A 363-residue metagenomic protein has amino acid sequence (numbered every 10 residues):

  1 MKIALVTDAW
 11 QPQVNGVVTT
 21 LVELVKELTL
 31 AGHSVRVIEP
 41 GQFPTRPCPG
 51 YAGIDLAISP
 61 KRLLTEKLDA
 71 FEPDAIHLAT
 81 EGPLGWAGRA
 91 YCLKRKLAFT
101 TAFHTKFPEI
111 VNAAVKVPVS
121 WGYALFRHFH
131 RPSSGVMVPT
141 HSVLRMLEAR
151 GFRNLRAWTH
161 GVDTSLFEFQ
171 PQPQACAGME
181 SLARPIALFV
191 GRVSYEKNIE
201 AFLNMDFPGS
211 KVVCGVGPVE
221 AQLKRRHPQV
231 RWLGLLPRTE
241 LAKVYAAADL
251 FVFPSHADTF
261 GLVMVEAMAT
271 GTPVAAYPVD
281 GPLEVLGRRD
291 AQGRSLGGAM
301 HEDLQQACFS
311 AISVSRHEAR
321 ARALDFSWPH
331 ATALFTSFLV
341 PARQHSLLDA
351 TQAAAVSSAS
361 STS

Functional and structural regions predicted by a protein language model:
L68, H130, K243-A248, F335: Short alpha-helical donor nucleotide-sugar binding micro-motif in glycosyltransferases
A124-Q172, G178: Donor nucleotide-sugar binding/catalytic pocket of nucleotide-sugar-dependent glycosyltransferases
G178-V212: Conserved donor-binding/catalytic core segment of Leloir-type glycosyltransferases
E220-T239: Nucleotide-activated donor-binding/catalytic signature segment of Leloir-type glycosyltransferases, i.e., the conserved
A221, V279, L283-S313: Change "using UDP/GDP/dTDP sugars" to "using nucleotide sugars
H256: Aromatic "clamp/platform" in nucleotide-sugar-dependent glycosyltransferases that forms part of the donor/acceptor
P273-P278: Short hydrophobic beta-strand element within catalytic cores of glycosyltransferases and related nucleotide-activated
S313-L348, Q352: A charged, aromatic-enriched C-terminal amphipathic alpha-helix characteristic of glycosyltransferases across folds
